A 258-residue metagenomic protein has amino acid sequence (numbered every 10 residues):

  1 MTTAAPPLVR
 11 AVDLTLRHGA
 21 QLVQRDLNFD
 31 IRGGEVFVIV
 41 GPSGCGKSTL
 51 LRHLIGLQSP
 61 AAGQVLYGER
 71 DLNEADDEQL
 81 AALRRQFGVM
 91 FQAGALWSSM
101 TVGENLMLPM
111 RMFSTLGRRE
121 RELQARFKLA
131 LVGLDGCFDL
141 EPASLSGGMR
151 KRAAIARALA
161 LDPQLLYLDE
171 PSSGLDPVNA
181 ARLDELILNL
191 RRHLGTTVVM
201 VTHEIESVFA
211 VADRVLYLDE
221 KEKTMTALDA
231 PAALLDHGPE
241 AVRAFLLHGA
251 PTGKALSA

Functional and structural regions predicted by a protein language model:
I55: Helix-to-loop junction immediately C-terminal to a conserved catalytic motif
G63-D71: Conserved ABC transporter NBD signature motif
D71, R118-G136: Conserved ABC ATPase "signature" region
E141-L145, M149: Conserved ABC ATPase signature
D162: Conserved catalytic motifs of ABC-family nucleotide-binding domains
L166-D169: Catalytic Walker B motif of ABC-type/P-loop ATPase nucleotide-binding domains
